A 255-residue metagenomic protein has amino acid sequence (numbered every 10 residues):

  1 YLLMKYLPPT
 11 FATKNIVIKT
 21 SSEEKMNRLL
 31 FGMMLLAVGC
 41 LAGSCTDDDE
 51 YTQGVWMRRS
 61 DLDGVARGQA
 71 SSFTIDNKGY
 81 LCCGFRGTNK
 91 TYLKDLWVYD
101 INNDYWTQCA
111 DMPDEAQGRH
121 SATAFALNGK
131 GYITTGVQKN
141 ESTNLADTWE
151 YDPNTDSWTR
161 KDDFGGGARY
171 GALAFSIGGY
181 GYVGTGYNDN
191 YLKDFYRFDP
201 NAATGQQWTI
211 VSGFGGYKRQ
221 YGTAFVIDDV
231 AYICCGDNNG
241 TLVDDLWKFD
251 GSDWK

Functional and structural regions predicted by a protein language model:
Y1-G43: Sec-dependent bacterial lipoprotein signal peptides
G43-K255: Kelch-like beta-propeller repeat domains
